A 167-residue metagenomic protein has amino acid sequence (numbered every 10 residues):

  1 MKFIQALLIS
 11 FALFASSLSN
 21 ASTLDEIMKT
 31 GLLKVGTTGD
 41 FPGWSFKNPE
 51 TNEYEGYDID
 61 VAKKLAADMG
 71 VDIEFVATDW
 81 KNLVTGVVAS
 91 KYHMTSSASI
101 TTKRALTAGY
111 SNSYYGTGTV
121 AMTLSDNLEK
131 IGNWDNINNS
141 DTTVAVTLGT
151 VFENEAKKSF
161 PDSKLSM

Functional and structural regions predicted by a protein language model:
A6-S16: Bacterial N-terminal signal peptides
S17-A21: Sec/Tat signal peptide C-region and signal peptidase I cleavage site
S22-A98, L106: Extracytoplasmic small-molecule ligand-binding "clamshell" domains of the periplasmic binding protein/Venus flytrap
P49, K103-T117, D162-S163: Ligand-binding "clamshell"
D72-D79, A145-T147, S163-M167: Short beta-strand-to-loop elements that line the ligand-binding cleft of bilobed periplasmic-binding protein-like
G109-T123, N139, K158: Short Pro/Gly-enriched coil loops immediately N-terminal to beta-strands
S125-T142: Flexible hinge/capping segments at coil-to-helix
V144-F160: Secondary-structure junction motif
